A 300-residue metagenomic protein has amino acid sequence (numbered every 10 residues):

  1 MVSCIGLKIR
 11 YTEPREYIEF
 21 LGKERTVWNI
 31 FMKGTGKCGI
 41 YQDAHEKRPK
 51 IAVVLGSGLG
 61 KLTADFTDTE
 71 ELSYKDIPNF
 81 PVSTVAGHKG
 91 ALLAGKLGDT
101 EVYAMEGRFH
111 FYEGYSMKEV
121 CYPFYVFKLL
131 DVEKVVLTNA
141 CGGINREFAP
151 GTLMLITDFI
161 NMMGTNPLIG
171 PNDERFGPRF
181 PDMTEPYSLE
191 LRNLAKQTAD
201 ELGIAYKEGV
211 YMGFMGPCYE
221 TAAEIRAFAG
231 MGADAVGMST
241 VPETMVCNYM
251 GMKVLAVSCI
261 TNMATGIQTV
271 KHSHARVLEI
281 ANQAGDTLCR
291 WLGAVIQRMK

Functional and structural regions predicted by a protein language model:
T26-M183: Metabolite-binding pocket within alpha/beta catalytic cores that recognizes anionic/polar moieties
I40-A44, E190, L194-A205, R290-R298: Generic non-transmembrane alpha-helical segments
F127-D131, A229, N248: Non-catalytic positions within long, well-ordered alpha-helices that form the structural scaffold/packing of enzyme
A199-D234: Active-site/ligand-binding-proximal alpha/beta "capping" segment
M238-R276: Zn-dependent metallopeptidase/amidohydrolase metal-coordination segment
T265-K300: His/Asp/Glu-rich mid-to-C-terminal helical/loop segments that flank catalytic regions of hydrolases
